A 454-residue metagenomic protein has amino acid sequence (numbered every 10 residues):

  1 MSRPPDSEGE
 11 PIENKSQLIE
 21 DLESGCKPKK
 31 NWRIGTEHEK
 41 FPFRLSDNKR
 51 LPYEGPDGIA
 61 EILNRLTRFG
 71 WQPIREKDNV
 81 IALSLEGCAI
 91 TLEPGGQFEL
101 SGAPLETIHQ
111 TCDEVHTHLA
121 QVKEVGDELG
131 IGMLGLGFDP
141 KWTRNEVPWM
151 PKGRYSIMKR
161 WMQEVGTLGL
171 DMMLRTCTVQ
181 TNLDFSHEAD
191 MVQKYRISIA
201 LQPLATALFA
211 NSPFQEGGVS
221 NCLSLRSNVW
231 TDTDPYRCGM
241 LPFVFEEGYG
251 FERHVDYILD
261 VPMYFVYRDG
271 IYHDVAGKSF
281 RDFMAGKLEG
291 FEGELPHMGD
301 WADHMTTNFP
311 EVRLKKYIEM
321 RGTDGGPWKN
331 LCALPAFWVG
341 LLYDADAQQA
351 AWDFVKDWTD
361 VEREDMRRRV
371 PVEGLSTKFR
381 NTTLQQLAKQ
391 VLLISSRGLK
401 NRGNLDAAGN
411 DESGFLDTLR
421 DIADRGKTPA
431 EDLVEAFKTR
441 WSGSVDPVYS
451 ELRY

Functional and structural regions predicted by a protein language model:
S2-T167, R175, A210, N330 (+7 more regions): Terminal catalytic/cofactor-binding subdomain
P28, T107-Q110, E114, N182-S186 (+4 more regions): Conserved aromatic-histidine-acidic binding/catalytic patches
F41, Q180-D184, E319-R321: Structured core elements
L45, L105, S186, P203 (+3 more regions): Residue-level marker of positions within ordered structural domains that often coincide with functionally constrained
L51, I108-Q110, M191-Q193, T206 (+2 more regions): Short helix/loop capping segments that flank catalytic or ligand/cofactor-binding pockets
D127-E128, G132-L134, F138-R313: Loop-rich catalytic cores of soluble enzymes, especially ATP-dependent carboxylate-amine ligases and other
K278-E362: Long, well-ordered mid-to-C-terminal structural blocks that present hydrophobic/aromatic surfaces
